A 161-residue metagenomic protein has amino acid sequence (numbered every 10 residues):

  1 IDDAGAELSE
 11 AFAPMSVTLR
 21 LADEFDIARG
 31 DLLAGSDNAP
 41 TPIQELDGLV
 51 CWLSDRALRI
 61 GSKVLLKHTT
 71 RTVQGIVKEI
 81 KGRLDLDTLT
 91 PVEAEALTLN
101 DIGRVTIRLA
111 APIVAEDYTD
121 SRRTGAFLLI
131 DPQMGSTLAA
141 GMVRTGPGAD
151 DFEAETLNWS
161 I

Functional and structural regions predicted by a protein language model:
I1-I161: C-terminal effector/interaction modules appended to NTPase cores
